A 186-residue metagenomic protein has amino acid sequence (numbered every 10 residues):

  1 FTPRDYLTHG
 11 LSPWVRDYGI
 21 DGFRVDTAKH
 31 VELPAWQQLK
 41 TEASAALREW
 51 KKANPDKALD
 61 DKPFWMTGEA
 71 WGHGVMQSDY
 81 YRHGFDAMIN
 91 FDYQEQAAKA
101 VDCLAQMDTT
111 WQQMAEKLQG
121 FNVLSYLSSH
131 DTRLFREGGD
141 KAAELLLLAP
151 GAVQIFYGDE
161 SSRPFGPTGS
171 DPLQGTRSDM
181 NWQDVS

Functional and structural regions predicted by a protein language model:
T2-D5: Alpha-helical scaffold elements lining the catalytic groove of polysaccharide deacetylases
G10-S12, R16-V123, R136-E137, E144-A149 (+1 more regions): Active-site-proximal helices and loops of the catalytic beta/alpha 8
R133: Short acidic, S/G/P-rich loop/turn micro-motifs used as interaction or catalytic elements
A152-D159: Acidic/polar loop patches that form or flank catalytic/metal-binding clefts of enzymes that bind anionic ligands
